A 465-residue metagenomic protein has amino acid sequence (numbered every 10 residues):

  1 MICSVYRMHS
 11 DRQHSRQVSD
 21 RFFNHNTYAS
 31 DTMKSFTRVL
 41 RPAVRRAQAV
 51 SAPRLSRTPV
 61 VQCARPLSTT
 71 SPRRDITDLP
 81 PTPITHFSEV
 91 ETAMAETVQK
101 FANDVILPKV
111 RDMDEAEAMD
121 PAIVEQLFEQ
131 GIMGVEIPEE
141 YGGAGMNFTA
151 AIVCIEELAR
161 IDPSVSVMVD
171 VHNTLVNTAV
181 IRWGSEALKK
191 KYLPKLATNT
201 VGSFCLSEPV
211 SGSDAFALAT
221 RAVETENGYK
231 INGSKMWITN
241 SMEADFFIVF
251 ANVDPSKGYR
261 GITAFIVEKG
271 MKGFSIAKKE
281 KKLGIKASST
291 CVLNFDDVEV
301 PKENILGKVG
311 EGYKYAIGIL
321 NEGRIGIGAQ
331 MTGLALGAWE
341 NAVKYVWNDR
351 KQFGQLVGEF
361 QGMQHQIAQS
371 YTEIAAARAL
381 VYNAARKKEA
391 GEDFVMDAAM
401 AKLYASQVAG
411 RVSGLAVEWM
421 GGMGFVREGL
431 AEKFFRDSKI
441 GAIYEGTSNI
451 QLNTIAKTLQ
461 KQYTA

Functional and structural regions predicted by a protein language model:
M1-T32: N-terminal amphipathic/basic-hydrophobic helices that include classical n-h-c signal peptides and signal-anchor
K34, R41, S51-R57, V61-D162 (+6 more regions): Alpha-helical interface subdomain recognition
T174-R182: Helix-loop "lid/cap" segments that line or gate small-molecule binding pockets
T198-S207: A short, Trp-centered hydrophobic/proline-enriched beta-strand micro-motif
V210-S213, W237-N240, D254-S256, K282-S289: Short Gly/Pro-enriched turn/cap motifs at secondary-structure boundaries
A217-A219, K272-P301: Flexible, small-/acidic-enriched active-site or ligand-binding loops
N232-S275: A short core secondary-structure module
N294-Y315: A short, charged helix-loop
